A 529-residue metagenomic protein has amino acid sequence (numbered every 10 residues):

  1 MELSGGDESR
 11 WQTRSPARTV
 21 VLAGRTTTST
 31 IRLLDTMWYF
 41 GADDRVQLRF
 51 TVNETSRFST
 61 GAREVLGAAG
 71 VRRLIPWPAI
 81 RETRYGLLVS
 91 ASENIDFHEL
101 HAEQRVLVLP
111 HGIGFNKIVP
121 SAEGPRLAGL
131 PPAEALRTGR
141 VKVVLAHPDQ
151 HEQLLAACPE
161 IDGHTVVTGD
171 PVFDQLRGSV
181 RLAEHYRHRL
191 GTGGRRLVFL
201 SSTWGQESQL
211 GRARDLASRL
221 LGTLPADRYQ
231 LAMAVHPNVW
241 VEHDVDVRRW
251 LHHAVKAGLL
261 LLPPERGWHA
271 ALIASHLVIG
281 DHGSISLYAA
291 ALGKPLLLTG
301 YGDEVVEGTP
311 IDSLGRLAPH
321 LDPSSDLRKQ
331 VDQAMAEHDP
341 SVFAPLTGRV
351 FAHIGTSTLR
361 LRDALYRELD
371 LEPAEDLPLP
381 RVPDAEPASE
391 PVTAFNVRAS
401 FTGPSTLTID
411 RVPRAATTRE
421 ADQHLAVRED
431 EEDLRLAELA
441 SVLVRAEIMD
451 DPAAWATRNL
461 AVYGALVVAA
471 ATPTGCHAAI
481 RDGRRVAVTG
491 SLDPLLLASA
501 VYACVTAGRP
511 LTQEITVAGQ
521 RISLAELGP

Functional and structural regions predicted by a protein language model:
M1-W77, D422-C504, G508-T512: N-terminal pre-catalytic "stem/leader" segment of glycosyltransferase-like enzymes
V21-Q175: Active-site and donor-binding regions of nucleotide-sugar-utilizing enzymes
I31-T36, V172-R249, H353-L359: Conserved catalytic-core segment of nucleotide-activated headgroup transferases in glycan assembly
G70-P78, L260-P264, R316-Q330: Short acidic-hydrophobic, aromatic-tinged amphipathic segments that line or gate anion-handling sites
I75-P78, V245-V278: Donor nucleotide-activated moiety binding/catalytic core segment of transferases that use nucleotide-activated donors
S90-V108, E265-G308: A donor-sugar binding/catalytic signature common to diverse glycosyltransferases and related nucleotide-sugar
S284-R349: Catalytic binding pocket for nucleotide-activated donors in carbohydrate/polymer assembly enzymes
S341-F351, G355-A487: Long, charge-rich C-terminal accessory regions
